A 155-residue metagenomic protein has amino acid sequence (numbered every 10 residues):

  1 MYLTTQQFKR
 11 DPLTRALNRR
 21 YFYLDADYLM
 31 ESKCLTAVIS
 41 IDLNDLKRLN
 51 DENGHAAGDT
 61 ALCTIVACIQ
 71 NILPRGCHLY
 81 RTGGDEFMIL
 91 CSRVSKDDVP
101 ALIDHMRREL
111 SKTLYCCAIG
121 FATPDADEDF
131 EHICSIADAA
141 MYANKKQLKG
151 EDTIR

Functional and structural regions predicted by a protein language model:
T4-L24, I41-H55, C63: Conserved nucleotide-binding and Mg2+-coordinating catalytic segments in signaling enzymes
K33, L46-L49, I65, F87: Hydrophobic framework residues that shape the active-site pocket of cyclic nucleotide turnover catalytic cores
D51, L90-V94, P124-D125: Residue-level recognition of strand-loop junctions within catalytic nucleotide-signaling folds
H55, P100-R107, A122-R155: Catalytic-core segments of nucleotide cyclases and related cyclic-nucleotide turnover enzymes
A57-G76: Active-site-proximal alpha-helical element of nucleotidyl cyclase-like catalytic domains and analogous helices
A61, M88-M106: Short helix/loop segment flanking the catalytic signature motif in cyclic-nucleotide metabolism enzymes
N71-G76, A101-C116: Short catalytic/binding micro-motifs of nucleotide second-messenger systems
H78-R81: A short pre-motif secondary-structure segment
